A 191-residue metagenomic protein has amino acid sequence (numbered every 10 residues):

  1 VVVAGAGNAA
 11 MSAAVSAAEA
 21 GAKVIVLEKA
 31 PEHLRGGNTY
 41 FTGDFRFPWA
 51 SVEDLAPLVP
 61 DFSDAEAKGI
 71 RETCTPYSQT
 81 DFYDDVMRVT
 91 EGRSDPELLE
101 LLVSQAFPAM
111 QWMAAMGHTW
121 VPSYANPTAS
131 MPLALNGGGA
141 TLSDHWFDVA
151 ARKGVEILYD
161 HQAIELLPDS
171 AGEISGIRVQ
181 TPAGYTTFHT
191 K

Functional and structural regions predicted by a protein language model:
V1-A9, I25: Beta1/beta-strand and adjacent pyrophosphate-binding region of the FAD-binding site in flavoprotein oxidoreductases
A17: Aromatic pocket-lining residues of Rossmann-like dinucleotide-binding sites
K29-E156, D160-E165, G172-E173: Conserved N-terminal/central alpha/beta ligand/cofactor-binding core
A30, P182-A183: Glycine-/small-residue-rich beta->alpha transition segments that form the dinucleotide
G176-T181: Short beta-strand segments that buttress and anchor functional surface loops
A183-K191: Core beta-strand elements of the Rossmann-like FAD/NAD(P) dinucleotide-binding domain in flavoenzyme oxidoreductases
